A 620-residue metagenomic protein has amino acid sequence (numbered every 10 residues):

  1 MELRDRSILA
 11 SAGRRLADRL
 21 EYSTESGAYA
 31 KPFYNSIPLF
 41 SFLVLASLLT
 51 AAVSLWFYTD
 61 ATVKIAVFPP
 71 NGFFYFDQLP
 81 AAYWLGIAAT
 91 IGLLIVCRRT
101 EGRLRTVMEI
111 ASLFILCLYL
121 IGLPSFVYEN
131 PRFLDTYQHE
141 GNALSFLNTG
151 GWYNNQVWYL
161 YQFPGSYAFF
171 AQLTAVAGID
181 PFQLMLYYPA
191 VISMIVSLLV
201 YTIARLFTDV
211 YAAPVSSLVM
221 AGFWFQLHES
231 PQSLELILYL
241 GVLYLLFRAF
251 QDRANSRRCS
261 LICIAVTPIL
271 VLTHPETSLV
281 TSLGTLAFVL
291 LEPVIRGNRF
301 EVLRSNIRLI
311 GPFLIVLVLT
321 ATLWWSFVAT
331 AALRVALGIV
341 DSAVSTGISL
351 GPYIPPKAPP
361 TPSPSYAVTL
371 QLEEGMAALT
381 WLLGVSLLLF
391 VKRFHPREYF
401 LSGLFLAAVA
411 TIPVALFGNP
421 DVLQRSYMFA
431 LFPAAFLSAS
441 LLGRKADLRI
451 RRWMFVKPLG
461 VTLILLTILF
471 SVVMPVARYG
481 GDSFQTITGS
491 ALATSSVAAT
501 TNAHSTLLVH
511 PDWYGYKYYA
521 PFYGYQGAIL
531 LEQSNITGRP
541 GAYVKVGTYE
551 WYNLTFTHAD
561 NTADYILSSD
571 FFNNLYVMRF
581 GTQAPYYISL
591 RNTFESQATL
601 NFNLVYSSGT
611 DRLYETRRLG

Functional and structural regions predicted by a protein language model:
M1, L279-V280, P420-R449: Hydrophobic/aromatic-rich transmembrane helices and adjacent perimembrane loops
M1-G122, P312-F313, K457-T462, G620: Start-transfer (signal-anchor) and selected internal transmembrane alpha helices of multi-pass inner/ER membrane
A46-L49, D135-T136, L227-E235, R257-L261 (+1 more regions): Transmembrane catalytic cores of multi-pass membrane glycosyltransferases and polysaccharide-assembly enzymes
F73-F74, V96-A111, I115-L238, F429 (+1 more regions): Active-site lumenal/periplasmic loops and adjacent helix-entry segments of GT-C-fold, multi-pass membrane
R98-T106, R253-R257, G297-I310, G375 (+1 more regions): Membrane-interface helix-loop-helix junctions at transmembrane boundaries of multi-pass membrane enzymes, predominantly
V107-L118, C263, K392-L416, A434-L437: Transmembrane alpha-helix segments characteristic of polytopic inner-membrane glycan-assembly/cell-envelope
A190-V191, G297, S440-G620: Extracytoplasmic
L240-C259: Membrane-interface transmembrane helices that cradle and orient dolichyl/undecaprenyl
